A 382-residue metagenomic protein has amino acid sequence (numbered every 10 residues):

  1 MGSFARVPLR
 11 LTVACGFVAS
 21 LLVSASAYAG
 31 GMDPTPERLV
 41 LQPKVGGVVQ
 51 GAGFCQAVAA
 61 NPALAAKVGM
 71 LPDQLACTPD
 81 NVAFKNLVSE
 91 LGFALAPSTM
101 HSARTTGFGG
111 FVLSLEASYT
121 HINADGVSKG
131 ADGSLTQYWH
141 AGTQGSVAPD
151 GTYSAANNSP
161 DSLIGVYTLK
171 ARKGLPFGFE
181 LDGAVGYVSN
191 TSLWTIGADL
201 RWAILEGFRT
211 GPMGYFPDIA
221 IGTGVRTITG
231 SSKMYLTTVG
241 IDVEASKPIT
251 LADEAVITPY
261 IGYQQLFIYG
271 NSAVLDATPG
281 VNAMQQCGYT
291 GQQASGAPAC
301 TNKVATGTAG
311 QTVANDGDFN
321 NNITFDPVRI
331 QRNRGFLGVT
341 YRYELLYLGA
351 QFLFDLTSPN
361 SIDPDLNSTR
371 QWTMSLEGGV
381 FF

Functional and structural regions predicted by a protein language model:
A29-R209: Transmembrane beta-barrel domains of Gram-negative outer membranes and organellar outer membranes
G30-V40, R329, N333-G335, T340-F382: Predominantly the C-terminal beta-signal and adjacent terminal strand-loop region of outer-membrane beta-barrel
G107-G109, S162-Y167, S192-I196, Y215 (+4 more regions): Residues that define the transmembrane beta-barrel architecture of outer-membrane proteins
F111-L115, F179-L181, A198, G214-T223 (+4 more regions): Transmembrane beta-strands of outer-membrane beta-barrel proteins
A117-H121, V185-T191, W202-I204, T223-T229 (+5 more regions): Transmembrane beta-strands of outer-membrane beta-barrel pores
G126-G130, S192-A198, G230-L236, G270-G280 (+1 more regions): Outer-membrane beta-barrel translocator domains and adjoining extracellular loop/strand segments of Gram-negative
S154-N157, A184-G186, T227-S232, N320-F325 (+2 more regions): Extracellular loop and loop/strand-boundary signature of outer-membrane beta-barrel proteins
A220-P327, G338: Detector for outer-membrane/organellar transmembrane beta-barrel domains, recognizing the amphipathic beta-strand
